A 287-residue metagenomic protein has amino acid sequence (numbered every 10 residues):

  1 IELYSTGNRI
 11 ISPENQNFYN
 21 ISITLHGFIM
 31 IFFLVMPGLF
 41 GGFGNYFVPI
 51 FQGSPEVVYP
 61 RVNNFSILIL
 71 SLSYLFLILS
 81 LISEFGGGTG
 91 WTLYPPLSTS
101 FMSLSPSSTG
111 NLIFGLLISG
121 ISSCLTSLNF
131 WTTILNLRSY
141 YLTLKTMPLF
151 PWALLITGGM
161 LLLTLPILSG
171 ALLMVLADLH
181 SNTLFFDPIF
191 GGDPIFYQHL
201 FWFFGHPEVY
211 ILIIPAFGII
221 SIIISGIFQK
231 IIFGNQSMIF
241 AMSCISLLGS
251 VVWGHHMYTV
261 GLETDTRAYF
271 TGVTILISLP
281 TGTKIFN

Functional and structural regions predicted by a protein language model:
I1-N287: Membrane-embedded and interfacial regions of multi-pass energy-transducing membrane proteins
